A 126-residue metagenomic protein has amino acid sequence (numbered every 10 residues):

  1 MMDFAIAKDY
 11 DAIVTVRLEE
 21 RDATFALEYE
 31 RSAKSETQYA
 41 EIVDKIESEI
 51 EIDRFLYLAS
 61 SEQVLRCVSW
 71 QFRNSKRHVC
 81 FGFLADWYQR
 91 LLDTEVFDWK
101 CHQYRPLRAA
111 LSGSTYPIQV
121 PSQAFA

Functional and structural regions predicted by a protein language model:
M1-F25, R31-S35: Active-site metal-binding core of divalent-cation-utilizing nuclease and nuclease-like domains
E20, A33-A126: Non-catalytic C-terminal interaction segments of nucleic acid-processing enzymes
